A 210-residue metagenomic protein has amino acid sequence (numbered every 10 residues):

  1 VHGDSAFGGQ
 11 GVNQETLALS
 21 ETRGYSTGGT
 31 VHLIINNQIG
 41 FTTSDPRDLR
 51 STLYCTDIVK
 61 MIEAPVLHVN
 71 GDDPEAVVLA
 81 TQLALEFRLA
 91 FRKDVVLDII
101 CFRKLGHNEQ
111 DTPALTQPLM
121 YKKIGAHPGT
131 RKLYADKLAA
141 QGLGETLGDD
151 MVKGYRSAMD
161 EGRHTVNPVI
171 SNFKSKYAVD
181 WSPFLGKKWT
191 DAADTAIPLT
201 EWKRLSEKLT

Functional and structural regions predicted by a protein language model:
V1-I58, P65-R92: Thiamine diphosphate
H2, A6-Q10, F41-L49, L67-P74 (+4 more regions): Hydrophobic alpha-helical scaffolding
F7-Q14, H107-T116, G162-R163: Short glycine/threonine-rich loop-to-helix capping motif typified by GTGT followed within a few residues by an Asp-Pro
S26-H32, N36, D45-E63, I99-K132: Flexible glycine/proline-rich, aromatic-decorated loop/lid segments
T30-I35, V59, V66, L97-I99 (+3 more regions): Generic structural hydrophobic/aromatic packing signal, biased to beta-strands
A76-N108, D150-A178: Structural signature of the thiamine diphosphate
T130-R131, K137, Q141, E145-T210: Hard-cation-handling environments
